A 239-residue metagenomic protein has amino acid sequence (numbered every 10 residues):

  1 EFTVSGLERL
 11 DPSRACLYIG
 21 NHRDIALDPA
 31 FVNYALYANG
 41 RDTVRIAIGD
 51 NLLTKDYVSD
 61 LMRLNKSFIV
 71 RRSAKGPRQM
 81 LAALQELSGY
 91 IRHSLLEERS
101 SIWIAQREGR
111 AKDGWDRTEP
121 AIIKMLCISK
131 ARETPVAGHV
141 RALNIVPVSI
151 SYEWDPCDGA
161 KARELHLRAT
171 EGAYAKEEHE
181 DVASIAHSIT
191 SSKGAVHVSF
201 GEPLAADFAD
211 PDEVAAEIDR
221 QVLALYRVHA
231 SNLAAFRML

Functional and structural regions predicted by a protein language model:
E1-C16, H22-D42, G49-S59, Q85-I102 (+1 more regions): Membrane-interfacial terminal anchoring regions of lipid-handling membrane enzymes
R45, G49-L81: Conserved nucleotide-cofactor-binding alpha/beta core module
